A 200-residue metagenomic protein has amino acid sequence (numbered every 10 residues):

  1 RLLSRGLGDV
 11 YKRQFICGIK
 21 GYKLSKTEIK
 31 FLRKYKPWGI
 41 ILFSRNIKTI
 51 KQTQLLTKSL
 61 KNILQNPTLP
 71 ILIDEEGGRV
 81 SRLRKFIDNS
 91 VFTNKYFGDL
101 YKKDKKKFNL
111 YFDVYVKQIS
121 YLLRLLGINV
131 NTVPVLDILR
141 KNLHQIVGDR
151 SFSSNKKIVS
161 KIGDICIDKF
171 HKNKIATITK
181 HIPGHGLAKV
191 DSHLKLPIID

Functional and structural regions predicted by a protein language model:
R1-Y11: Single conserved hydrophobic/aromatic residue that forms the stacking wall/gate of nucleotide- or nucleobase-binding
K12, P37, N66-T68, K172-I175: Short coil/turn connectors at secondary-structure junctions
K12-L24: Boundary/entry segment of secreted carbohydrate-active catalytic domains
L24-I41: N-terminal glycine-rich anion-binding loops that anchor highly charged ligand groups
T27-F31, L56-L60, I119, I162 (+1 more regions): A general structural detector for well-ordered alpha-helical segments in enzyme core domains, enriched
K36-I158, H181, G186-D200: Enzymes and membrane/adaptor proteins characterized by extended Gly/Ser/Thr/Asp/Glu-rich, aromatic-dotted
I162, C166-H181, K189-S192: Phosphate/pyrophosphate-binding betaalpha-module
